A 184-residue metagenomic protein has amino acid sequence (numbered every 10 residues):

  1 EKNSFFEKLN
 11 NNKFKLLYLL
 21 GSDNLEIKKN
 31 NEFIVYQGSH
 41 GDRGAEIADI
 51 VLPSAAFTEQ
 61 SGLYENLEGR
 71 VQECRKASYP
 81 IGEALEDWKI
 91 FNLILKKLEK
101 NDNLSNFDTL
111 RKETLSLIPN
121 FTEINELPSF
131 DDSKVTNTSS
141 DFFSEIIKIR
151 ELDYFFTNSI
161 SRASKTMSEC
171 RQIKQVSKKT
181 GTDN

Functional and structural regions predicted by a protein language model:
E1-N125, T180-N184: Non-catalytic alpha/beta scaffold blocks inside enzyme catalytic domains
R111-N184: Long, low-complexity segments enriched in small/aliphatic residues
